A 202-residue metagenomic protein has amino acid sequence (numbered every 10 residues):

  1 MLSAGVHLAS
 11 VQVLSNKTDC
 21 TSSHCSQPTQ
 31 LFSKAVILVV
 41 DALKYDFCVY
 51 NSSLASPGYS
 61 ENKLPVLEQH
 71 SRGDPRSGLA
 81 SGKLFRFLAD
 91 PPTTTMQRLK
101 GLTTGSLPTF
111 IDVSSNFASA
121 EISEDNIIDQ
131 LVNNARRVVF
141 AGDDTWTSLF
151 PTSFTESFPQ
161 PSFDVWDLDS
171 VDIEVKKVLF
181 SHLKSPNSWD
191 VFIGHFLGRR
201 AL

Functional and structural regions predicted by a protein language model:
M1-A9, L14-S15, D19, Q27 (+4 more regions): Active-site-proximal alpha/beta segments of enzymes that process anionic O-linked groups
